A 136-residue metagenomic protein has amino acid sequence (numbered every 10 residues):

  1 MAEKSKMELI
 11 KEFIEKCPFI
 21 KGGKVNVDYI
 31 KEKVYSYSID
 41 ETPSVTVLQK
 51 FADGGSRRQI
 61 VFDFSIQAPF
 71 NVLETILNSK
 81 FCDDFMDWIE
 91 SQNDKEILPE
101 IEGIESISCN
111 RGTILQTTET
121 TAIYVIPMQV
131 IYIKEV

Functional and structural regions predicted by a protein language model:
M1-V25, Y29-I30, P43-V136: Charged, amphipathic alpha-helical segments and their flanking helix caps
I39-D40: Short amphipathic alpha-helix segments
